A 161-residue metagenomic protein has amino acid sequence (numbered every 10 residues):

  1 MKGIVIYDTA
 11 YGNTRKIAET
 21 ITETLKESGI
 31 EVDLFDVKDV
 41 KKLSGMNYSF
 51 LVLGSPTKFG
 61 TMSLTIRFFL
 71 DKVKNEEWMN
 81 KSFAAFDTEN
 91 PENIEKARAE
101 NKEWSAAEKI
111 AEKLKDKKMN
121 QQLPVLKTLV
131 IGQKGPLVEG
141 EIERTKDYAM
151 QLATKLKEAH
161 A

Functional and structural regions predicted by a protein language model:
K2-S28: N-terminal beta1-alpha1 ligand-phosphate binding loop
D8, V37, D87-T88: Cofactor-binding loop segments of dinucleotide-utilizing enzymes, especially the Rossmann-like FAD- and NAD(P)+-binding
G12, K41, E92-I94: Flexible, glycine-rich phosphate/dinucleotide-binding loops and adjacent beta-alpha linkers at cofactor/substrate
K16, T24-S28, D33, N47-A161: FMN-binding flavodoxin-like domain, especially the glycine-rich phosphate-binding loop
I30-K42: A short, well-structured beta->alpha microelement
